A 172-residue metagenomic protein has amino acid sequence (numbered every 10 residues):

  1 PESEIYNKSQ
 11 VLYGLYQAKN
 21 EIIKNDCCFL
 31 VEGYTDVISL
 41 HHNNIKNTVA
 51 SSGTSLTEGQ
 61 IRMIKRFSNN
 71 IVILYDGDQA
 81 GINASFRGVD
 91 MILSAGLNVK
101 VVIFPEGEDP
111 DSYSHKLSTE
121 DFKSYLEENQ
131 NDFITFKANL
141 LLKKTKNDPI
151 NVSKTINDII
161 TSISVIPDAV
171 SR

Functional and structural regions predicted by a protein language model:
P1-F67, I71, A84-S85: Phosphate-handling DNA/RNA-contact segment within nucleic-acid enzymes
K19, K65, V89, D111 (+1 more regions): Generic hydrophobic alpha-helical scaffold/packing signal
Y34-T35, I45, G96, V102-F104: Alpha-helical interaction elements
T35, L56, Y75-S85, I103 (+1 more regions): Acidic, metal-coordinating catalytic cores used for nucleic-acid/nucleotide bond scission and strand-transfer chemistry
I61-I64, D90, E128-D132: Flexible glycine/proline-rich, aromatic-decorated loop/lid segments
F67-S68, V89-M91, K116-K123: Short, hinge-like loop/turn segments at secondary-structure boundaries
A84-A95: Conserved acidic, small-residue-rich alpha-beta core segments centered on
N98-S171: C-terminal or mid-to-C-terminal helical accessory/interaction module adjacent to the motor/catalytic core
